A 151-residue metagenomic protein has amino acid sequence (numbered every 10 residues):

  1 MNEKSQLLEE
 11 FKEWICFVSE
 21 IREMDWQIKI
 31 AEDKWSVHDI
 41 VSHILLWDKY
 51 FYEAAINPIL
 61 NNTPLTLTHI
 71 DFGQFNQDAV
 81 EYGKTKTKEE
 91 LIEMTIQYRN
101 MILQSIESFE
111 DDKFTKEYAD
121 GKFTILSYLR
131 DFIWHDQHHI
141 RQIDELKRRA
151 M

Functional and structural regions predicted by a protein language model:
M1-C16: Extreme N-terminal tail/first-helix region
N2-Q6, A54, N61, E90-E93 (+1 more regions): Solvent-exposed interaction patches of small proteins and small membrane subunits
E3, L7, D33, L91 (+2 more regions): Aromatic-acidic/polar surface patches that form glycan- and anion
Q6, E10, F75-K113: Acidic/histidine-rich alpha-helical segments that form the ligand environment of transition-metal centers
C16-S19, E23, E53-I56, N100-F114 (+1 more regions): Charged/polar positions within long, soluble alpha-helices
Q27-Q74, T115-M151: Short, contiguous alpha-helical
